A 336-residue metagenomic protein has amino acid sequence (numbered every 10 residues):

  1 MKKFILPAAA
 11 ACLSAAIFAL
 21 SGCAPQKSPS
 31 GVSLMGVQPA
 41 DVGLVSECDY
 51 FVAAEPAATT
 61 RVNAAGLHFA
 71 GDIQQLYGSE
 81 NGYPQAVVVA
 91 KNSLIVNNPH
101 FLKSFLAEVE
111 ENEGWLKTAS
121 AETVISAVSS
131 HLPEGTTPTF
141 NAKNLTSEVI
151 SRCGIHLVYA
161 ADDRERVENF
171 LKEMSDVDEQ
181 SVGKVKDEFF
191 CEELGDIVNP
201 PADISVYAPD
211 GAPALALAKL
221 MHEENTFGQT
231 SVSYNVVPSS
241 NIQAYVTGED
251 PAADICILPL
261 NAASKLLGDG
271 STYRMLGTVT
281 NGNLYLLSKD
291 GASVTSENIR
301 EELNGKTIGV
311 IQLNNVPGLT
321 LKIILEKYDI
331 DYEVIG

Functional and structural regions predicted by a protein language model:
K2-P29, N144-V236: N-terminal hydrophobic or amphipathic helices and topogenic motifs
Q26-P56, G66-D72, A202-G336: Short, glycine-/small- and polar/acidic-enriched structural segments that line small-molecule recognition paths
Q38-S130, L260-A262, G291-A292, G336: Pocket-lining segment of extracytoplasmic ligand-binding domains
F51, G78-Y83, I95-L102, L106 (+6 more regions): Solvent-exposed, acidic/flexible segments
N63, T118, S130, D176 (+2 more regions): Secondary-structure boundary motif
G78, G195-P200, I299-E301: Short boundary motifs at domain starts and secondary-structure transition points
I95-V177: Secondary-structure end/capping motifs
